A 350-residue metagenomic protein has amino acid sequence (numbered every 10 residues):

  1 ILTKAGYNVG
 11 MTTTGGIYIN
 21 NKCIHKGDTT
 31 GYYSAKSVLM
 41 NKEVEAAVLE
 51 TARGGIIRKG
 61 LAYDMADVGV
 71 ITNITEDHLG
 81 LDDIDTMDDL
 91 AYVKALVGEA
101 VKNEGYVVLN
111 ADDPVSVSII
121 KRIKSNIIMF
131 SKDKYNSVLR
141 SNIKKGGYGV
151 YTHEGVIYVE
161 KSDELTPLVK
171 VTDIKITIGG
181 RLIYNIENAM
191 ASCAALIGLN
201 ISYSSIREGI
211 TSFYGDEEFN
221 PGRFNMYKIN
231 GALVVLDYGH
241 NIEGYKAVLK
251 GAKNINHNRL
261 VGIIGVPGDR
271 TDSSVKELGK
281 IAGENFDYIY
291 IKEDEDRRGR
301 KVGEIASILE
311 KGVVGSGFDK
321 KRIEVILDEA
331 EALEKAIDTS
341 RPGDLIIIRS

Functional and structural regions predicted by a protein language model:
T3-N20: Short beta-strand-centered segment that lines the nucleotide-binding/catalytic pocket of NTP-utilizing
T12, E50, T72, L90 (+7 more regions): Residue-level signal for inorganic ion chemistry
C23-M129, K134-V138, I242: Flexible active-site lid/hinge loop adjacent to a nucleotide/diphosphate and Mg2+-phosphate binding pocket
T29-G31, D88-Y92, S273-I281, E304-I308: Charged helix-capping and loop-helix junction motifs
E45-A46, E50, N256-I264, D319-I323: Short beta-strand/loop segments at the ligand-binding rim of alpha/beta enzyme cores
K124-T152, I210-T211, I326-L327: Beta-strand->loop->alpha-helix junctions that form or flank phosphate-binding loops in nucleotide-handling enzymes
P167-Y288: Nucleotide phosphate-binding/pyrophosphate-handling subdomain across enzymes that bind or process nucleotide phosphates
G279-R341: C-terminal helical cap/extension that packs against the catalytic core of soluble nucleotide-cofactor enzymes
